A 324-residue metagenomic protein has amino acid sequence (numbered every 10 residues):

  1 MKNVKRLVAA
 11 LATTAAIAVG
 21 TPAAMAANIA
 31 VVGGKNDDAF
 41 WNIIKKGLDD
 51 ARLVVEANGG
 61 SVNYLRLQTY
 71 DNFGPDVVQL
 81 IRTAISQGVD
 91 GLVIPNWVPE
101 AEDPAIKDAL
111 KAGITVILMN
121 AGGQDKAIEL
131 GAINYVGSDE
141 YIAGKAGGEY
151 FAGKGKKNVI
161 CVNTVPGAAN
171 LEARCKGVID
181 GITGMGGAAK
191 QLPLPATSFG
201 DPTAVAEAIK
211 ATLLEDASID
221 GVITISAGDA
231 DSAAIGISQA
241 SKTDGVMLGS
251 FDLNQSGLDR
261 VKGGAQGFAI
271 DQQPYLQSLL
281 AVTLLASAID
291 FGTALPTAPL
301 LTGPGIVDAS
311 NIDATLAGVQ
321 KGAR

Functional and structural regions predicted by a protein language model:
K2-V8, A24-R324: A residue-level marker of the well-folded mature domains of exported/periplasmic proteins
A9-I17: Hydrophobic helical h-region of N-terminal Sec-dependent signal peptides in bacterial secretory/periplasmic proteins
I17-A24: C-terminal segment of classical bacterial N-terminal signal peptides
